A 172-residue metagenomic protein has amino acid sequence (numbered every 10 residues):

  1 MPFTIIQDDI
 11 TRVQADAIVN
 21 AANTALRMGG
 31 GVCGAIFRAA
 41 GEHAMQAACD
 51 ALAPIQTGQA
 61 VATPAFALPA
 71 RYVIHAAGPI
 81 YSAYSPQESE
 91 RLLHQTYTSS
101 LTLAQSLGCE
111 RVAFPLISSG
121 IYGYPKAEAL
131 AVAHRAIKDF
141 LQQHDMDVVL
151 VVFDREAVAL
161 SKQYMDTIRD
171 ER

Functional and structural regions predicted by a protein language model:
M1-L107: Glycine-/small-residue-enriched capping loops at alpha/beta junctions
Y81-R172: Phosphate/ribose-phosphate-bearing ligand recognition and processing surfaces, centered on ADP-ribose/NAD(+/P+) systems
